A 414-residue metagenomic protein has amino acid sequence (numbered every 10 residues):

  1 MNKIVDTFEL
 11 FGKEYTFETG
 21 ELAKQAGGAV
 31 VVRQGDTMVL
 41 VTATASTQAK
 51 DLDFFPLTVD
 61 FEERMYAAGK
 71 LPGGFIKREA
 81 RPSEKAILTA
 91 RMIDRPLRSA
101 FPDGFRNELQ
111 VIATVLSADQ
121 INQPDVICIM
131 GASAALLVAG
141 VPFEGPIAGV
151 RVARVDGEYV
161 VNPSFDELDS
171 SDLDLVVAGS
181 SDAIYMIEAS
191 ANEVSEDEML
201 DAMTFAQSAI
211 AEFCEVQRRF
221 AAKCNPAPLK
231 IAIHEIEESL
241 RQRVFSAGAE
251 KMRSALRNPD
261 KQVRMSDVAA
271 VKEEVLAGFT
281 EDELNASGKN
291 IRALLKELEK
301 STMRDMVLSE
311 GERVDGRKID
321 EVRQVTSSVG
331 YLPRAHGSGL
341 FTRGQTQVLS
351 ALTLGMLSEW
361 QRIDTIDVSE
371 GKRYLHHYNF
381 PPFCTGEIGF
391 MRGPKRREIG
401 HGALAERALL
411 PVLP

Functional and structural regions predicted by a protein language model:
M1-S46, D51, A232-E370: Extended amphipathic alpha-helical scaffolds
K13, F17, S99-D103, L137-A148 (+4 more regions): Active-site phosphate-binding and catalytic loops of NTP-dependent enzymes
E14, A26-Q110, V115-N122, S181 (+2 more regions): Glycine-rich, flexible beta-strand/loop modules in the N-terminal catalytic cores of phosphate-handling
E84, L88-M92, R106, I127 (+13 more regions): Conserved active-site and cofactor/substrate-binding residues in soluble primary-metabolism enzymes
P96, I127-A139, A202-F205, A209 (+8 more regions): Stable alpha-helical structural segments in soluble proteins, enriched in small hydrophobic residues
D103-L109, E144-P146, F213-I231, Q262-V263 (+3 more regions): Flexible, glycine/charged-enriched surface loops at secondary-structure junctions
E108-V161: Gly/Ser-rich oxyanion-binding loop with an adjacent helix/lid that shapes the negatively charged ligand pocket
G140-P259: Mobile "lid/hinge" segments at catalytic clefts and subdomain interfaces of large enzymes
